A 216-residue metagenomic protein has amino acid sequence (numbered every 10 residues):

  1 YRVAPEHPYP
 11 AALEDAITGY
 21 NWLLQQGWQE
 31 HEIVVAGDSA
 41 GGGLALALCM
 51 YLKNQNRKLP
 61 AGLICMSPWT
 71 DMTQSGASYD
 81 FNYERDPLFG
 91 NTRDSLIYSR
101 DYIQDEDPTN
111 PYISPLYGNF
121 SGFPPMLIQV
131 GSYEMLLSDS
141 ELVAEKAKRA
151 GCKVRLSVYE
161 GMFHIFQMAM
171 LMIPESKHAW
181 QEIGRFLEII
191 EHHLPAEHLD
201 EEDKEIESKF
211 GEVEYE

Functional and structural regions predicted by a protein language model:
Y1-E216: Alpha/beta-hydrolase superfamily serine-hydrolase fold, recognizing
